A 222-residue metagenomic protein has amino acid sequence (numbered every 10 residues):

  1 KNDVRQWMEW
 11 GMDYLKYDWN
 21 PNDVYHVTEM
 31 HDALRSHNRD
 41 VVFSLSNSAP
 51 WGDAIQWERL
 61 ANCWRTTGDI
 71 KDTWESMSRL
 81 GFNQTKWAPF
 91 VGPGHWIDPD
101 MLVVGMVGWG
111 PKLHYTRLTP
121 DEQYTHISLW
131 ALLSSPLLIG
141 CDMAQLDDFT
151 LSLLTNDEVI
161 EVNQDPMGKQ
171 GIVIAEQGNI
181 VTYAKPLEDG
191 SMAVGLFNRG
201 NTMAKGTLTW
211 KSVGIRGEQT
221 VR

Functional and structural regions predicted by a protein language model:
K1-E9: Short, acidic/polar
W10-Y14, H37-V42, A61, D189-M192: Loop/turn elements at helix/coil->beta-strand transitions in domains of secreted/extracellular proteins
M12-N20, L45, T66, L196: Conserved beta-strand positions
P21-A33: Active-site-adjacent beta->alpha loops and helix N-cap segments on the catalytic face of soluble alpha/beta enzymes
Y25, D40-D142: Glycan-recognition surfaces
Y124, W130-L133, L138-G140, E176-I215: Carbohydrate-binding surface patches
T125-E176: Catalytic cores of secreted or luminal carbohydrate-active enzymes
